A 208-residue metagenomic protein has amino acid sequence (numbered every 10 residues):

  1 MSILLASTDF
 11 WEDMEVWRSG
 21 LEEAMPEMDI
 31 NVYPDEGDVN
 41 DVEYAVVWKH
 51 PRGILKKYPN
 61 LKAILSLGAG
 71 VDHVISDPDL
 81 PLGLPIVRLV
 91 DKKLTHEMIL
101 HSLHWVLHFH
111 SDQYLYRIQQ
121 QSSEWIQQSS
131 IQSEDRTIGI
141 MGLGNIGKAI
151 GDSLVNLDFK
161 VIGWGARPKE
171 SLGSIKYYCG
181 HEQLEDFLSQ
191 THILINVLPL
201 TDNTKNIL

Functional and structural regions predicted by a protein language model:
M1-V42: N-terminal glycine-/charge-rich "phosphate-binding" loop or analogous flexible N-terminal tail
S2, D29, T137, F159-K160: Residues at the starts of beta-strands that form the adenosine-phosphate
I30-D41, R52-L55, I175-Q190: Short acidic low-complexity segments
E43-R117: Phosphate/diphosphate ligand-binding glycine-rich loop within oxidoreductases
V87, Y116-A149, Y177: Glycine-rich NAD(P)-binding loop of Rossmann-like domains
G151, V155: Gly/Ala-rich phosphate-binding loop of Rossmann-like dinucleotide-binding domains, activating on the conserved
N156-S174: NAD(P)-binding Rossmann-fold cofactor-contacting core
P168-L208: Rossmann-like adenosine-cofactor binding region
